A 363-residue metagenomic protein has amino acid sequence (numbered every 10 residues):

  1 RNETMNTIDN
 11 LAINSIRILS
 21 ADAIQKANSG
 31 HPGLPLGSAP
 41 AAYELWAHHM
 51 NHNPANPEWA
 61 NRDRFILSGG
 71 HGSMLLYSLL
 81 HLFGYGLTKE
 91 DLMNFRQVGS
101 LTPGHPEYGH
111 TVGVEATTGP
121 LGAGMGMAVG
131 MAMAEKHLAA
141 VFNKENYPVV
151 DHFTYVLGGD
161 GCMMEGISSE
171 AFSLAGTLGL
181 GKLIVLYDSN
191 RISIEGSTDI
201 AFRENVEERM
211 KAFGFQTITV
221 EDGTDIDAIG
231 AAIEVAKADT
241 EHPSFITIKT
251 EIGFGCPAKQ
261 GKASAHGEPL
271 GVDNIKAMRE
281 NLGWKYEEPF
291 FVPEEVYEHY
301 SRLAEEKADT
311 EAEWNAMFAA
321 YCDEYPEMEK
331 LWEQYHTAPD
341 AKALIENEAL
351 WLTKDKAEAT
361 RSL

Functional and structural regions predicted by a protein language model:
R1-T4, E288: Short intrinsically disordered, low-complexity coil segments enriched in acidic
E3-F153, Y297-L363: Thiamine diphosphate
P54-A55, H110, V114-R302: Glycine-rich ThDP/TPP pyrophosphate-binding loop and its adjacent helix/strand module within ThDP-dependent enzymes
